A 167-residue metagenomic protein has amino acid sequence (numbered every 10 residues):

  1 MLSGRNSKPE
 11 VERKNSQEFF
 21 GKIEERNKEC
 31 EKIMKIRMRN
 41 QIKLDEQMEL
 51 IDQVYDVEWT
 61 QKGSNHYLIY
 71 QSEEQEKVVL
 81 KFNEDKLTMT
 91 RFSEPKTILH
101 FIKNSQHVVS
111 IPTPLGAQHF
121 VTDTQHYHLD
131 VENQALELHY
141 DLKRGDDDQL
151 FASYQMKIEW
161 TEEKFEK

Functional and structural regions predicted by a protein language model:
M1-I33: N-terminal amphipathic/basic-hydrophobic helices that include classical n-h-c signal peptides and signal-anchor
K14-Q17, T60, T161: Short linear interaction motif-like sites in intrinsically disordered regions of transcription factors
E31-T97, N104-H107, P112-H126, D130-E137 (+2 more regions): N-terminal intrinsically disordered, cationic/polar leader segments that include organellar targeting peptides
R144-K167: Edge beta-strand at a domain terminus
